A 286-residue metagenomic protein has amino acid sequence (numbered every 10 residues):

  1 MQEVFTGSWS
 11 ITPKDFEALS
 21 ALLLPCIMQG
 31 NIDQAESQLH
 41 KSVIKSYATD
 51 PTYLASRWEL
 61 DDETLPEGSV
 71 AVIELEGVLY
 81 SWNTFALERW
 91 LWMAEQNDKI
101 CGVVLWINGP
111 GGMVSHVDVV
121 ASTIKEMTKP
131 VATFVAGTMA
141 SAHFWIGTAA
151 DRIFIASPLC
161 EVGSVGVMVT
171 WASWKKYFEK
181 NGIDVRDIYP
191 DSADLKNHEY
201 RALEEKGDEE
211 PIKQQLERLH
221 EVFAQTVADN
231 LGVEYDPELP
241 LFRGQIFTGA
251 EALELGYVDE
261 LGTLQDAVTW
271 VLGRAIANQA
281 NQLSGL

Functional and structural regions predicted by a protein language model:
M1-K129, T138, A142-N230, R274 (+1 more regions): Small-residue-centered hinge/linker elements
T133-A140, L241-Q245: Glycine-rich beta-to-alpha transition loops that act as phosphate-gripper elements at the mouths of alpha/beta enzyme
G147, A252-L253: Hydrophobic residues within well-ordered alpha-helices
I153-A156, V258-A267: Short acidic-hydrophobic, aromatic-tinged amphipathic segments that line or gate anion-handling sites
S173, F247, T263-D266: Residue-level recognition of oxygen-bearing side chains
H220-E251, Y257: Secondary-structure end/capping motifs
Q265-I276: Extracytoplasmic/luminal low-complexity segments enriched in Pro/Gly and acidic/polar residues that act as flexible
